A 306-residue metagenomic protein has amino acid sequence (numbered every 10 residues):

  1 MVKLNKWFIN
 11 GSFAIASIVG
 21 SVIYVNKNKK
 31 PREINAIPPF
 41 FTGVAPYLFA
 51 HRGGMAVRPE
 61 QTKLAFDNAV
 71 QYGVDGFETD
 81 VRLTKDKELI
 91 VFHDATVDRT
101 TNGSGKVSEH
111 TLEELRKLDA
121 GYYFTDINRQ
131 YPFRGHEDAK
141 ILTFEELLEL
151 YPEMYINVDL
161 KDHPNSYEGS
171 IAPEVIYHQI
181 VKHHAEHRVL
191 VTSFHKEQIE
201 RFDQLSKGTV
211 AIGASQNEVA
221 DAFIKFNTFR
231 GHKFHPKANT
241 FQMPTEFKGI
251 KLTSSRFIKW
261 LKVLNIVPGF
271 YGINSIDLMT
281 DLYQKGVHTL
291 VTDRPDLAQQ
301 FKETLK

Functional and structural regions predicted by a protein language model:
N5-A16, G20-K29, H93-Q204, K237-L264: Metal-dependent phosphodiesterase/phospholipase catalytic core, i.e., the His/Asp/Glu-rich active-site region
W7, P31-I34, A222-K306: C-terminal active-site rim and adjoining tail of enzyme catalytic domains
N28-A50, G54-A56, K63-F66: N-terminal signal-anchor transmembrane helix
Y47-F49, G76, Y155-D159, R188-V191 (+4 more regions): Structural preference for beta-strand elements that scaffold enzyme active sites
R52-G53, E60-T62, S193, Q216-E218 (+1 more regions): Glycine-rich beta-to-alpha transition loops that act as phosphate-gripper elements at the mouths of alpha/beta enzyme
A65-L83, L147, P236: Catalytic domains of carbohydrate-active enzymes, especially glycoside hydrolases
V74-V97, T101: GT-A fold catalytic core of metal-dependent nucleotide-sugar glycosyltransferases, centered on the diacidic
D138, T192-F194, A214, I273 (+1 more regions): Short beta-strand scaffold positions
